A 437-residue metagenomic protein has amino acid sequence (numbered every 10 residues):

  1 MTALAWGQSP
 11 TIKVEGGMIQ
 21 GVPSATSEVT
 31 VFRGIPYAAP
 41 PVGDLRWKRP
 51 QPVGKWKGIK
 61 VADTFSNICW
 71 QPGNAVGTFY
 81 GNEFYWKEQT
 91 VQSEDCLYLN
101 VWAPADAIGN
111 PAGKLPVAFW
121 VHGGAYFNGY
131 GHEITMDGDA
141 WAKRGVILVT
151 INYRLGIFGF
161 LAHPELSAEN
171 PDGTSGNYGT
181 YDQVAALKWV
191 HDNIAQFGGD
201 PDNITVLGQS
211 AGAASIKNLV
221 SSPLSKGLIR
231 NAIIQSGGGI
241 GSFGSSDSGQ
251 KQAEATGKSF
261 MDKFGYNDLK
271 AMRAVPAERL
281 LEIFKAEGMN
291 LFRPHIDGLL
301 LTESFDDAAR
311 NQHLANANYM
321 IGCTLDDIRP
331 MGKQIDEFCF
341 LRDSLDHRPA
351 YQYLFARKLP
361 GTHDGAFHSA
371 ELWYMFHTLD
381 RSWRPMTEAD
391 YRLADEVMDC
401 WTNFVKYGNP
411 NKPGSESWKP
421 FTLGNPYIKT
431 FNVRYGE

Functional and structural regions predicted by a protein language model:
W6-N177, P201, M386-V397, V405-S417 (+1 more regions): Non-catalytic accessory segments of hydrolases
G16, D182, D200, I296-D297: Acidic/polar residues in short coil/turn loops that connect beta-strands within repeat-based beta-sheet scaffolds
F79-Y266, A309-G332, R342, H347-R348: Serine-hydrolase-like catalytic core of hydrolytic proteins
W141, S221-S225, H363-F367, P420-F421: Short glycine-biased active-site loop of nucleotidyltransferases that positions the nucleotide triphosphate and helps
R154-I157, L207-A211, Y353-T362, E416-L423: Short, solvent-exposed turn/loop segments enriched in Gly/Ser/Thr/Pro and often Arg
N231, G239-S246, N267-Y391, D395 (+2 more regions): Substrate-gating cap/lid region and adjacent catalytic-acid/histidine neighborhood within extracellular/lumenal
K419-E437: C-terminal domain-tail junction helix/linker
